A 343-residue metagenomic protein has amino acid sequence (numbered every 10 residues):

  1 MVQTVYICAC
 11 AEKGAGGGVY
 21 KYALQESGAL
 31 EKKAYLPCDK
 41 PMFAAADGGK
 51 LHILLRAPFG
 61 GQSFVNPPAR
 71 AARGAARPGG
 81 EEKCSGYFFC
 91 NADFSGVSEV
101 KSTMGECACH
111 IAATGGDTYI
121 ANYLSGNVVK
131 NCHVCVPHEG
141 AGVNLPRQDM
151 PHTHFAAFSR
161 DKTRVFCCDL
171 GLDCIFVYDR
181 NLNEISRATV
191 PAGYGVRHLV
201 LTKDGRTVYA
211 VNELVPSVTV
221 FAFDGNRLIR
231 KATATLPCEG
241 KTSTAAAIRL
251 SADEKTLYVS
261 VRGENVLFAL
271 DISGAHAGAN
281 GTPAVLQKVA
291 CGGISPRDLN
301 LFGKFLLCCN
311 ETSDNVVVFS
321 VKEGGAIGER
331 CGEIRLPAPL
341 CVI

Functional and structural regions predicted by a protein language model:
C10-E12, R56-P58, Y123-S125, L170-G171 (+4 more regions): Short loop/turn segments immediately following the C-termini of beta-strands
A23-G28, C90-F94, H133-V134, R180-N181 (+3 more regions): Short loop/turn segments immediately following beta-strands, especially the blade-tip and inter-blade linker loops
E31-L36, V97-S102, V134-C135, G140-R147 (+4 more regions): A short beta-strand motif characteristic of beta-propeller blades
K32-T114: Blade-loop segments of beta-propeller domains
C38-G48, G60, M104-T118, G142-D161 (+4 more regions): Beta-rich, blade/repeat-based domains predominating in secreted/periplasmic proteins but also intracellular
K162-P216: Loop-centered beta-sheet repeat module
S243-G278, T282-A284, K288-C308: Loop/turn-rich, solvent-exposed surfaces of beta-rich toroidal or solenoidal domains
